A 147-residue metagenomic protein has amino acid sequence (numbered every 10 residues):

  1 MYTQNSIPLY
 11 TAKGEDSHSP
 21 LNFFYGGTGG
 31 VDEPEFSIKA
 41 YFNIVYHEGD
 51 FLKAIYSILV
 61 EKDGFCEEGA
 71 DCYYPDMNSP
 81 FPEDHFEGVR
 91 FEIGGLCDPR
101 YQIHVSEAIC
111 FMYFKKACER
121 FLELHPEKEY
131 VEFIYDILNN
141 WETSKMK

Functional and structural regions predicted by a protein language model:
M1, E15, D32-E33, P80-P82 (+2 more regions): Residue-level signal for the start and early helices of compact helical domains
Y2-G69: Negatively charged, low-complexity tracts enriched in Asp/Glu with abundant Ser/Thr
P8, S19, Y25, Y46 (+5 more regions): Low-complexity, compositionally biased segments
F23-F24, F36, F42, F51 (+7 more regions): Phenylalanine-focused residue identity feature
G27-P34, I44-E48, I103, E107 (+2 more regions): Intrinsic-disorder-associated interaction segments
A40-V45, I58, Y113, D136-N140 (+1 more regions): Residues that form generic nucleotide/phosphate-binding pockets
G69-H125: Amphipathic protein-protein interaction modules
K115-K147: Mixed-charge, Lys/Arg-enriched low-complexity segments
